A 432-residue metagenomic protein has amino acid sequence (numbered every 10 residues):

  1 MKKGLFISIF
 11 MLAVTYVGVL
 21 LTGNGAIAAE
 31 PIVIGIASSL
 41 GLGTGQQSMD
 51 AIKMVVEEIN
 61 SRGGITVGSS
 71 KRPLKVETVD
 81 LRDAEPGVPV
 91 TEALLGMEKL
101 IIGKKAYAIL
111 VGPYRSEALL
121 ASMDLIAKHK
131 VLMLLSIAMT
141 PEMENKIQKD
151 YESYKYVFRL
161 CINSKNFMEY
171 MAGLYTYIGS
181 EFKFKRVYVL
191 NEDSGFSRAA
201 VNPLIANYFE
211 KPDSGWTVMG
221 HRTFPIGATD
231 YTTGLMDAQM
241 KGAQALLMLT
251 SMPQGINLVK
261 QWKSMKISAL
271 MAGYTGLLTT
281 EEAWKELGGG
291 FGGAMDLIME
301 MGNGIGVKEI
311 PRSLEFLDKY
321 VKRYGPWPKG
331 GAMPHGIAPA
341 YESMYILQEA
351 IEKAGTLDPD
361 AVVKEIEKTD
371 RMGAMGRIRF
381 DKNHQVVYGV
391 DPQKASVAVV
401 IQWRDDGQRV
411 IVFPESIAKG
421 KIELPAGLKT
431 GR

Functional and structural regions predicted by a protein language model:
M1-V33, I101, K128, K429-R432: Short, low-complexity disordered leader/linker segments with a strong preference for bacterial N-terminal type II
A29-P31, T44-D50, I65-Q148, L160 (+2 more regions): Beta-alpha junction/loop-to-helix N-cap segments that form part of ligand/metal-binding clefts
G35-K53, V79-P86, V90, L190-A199 (+3 more regions): Extracytoplasmic "Venus flytrap"
G45-V67, P203-F209: Short, polar/charged alpha-helical segment
A106-G220, L270-L297: Extracytoplasmic ligand/sensor domains, especially the bilobed periplasmic-binding protein
R115-K128, L204, T229-M236, K241-M265 (+1 more regions): Hydrophobic alpha-helical
S164, W262-Y341, E352, E415-K419 (+1 more regions): Extracellular/periplasmic periplasmic-binding protein-like sensory domains
R323-I337, Q348-V412, I417: Segments of small-molecule ligand-sensing domains
